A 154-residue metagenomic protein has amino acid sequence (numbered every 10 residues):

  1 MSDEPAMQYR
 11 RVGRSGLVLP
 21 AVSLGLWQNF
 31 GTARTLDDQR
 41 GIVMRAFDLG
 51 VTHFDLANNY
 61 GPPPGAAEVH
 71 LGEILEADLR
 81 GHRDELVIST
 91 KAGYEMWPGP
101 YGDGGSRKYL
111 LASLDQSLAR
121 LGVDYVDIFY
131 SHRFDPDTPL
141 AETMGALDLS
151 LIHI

Functional and structural regions predicted by a protein language model:
M1-L86: N-terminal binding-site loop/beta-alpha segment at the start of enzyme catalytic domains that lines or forms
L24, L56, T90, I128-S131: Conserved beta-strand positions
W27-D37, M96-K108: Active-site mouth loops of central-metabolism enzymes
Q28, N58-Y60, A92-M96, H132-D135: Active-site-proximal loop/turn and secondary-structure-junction residues that shape catalytic pockets, frequently
T35-A46, G105-R120: Short, acidic/polar
A119-P136: Active-site groove signature of glycoside hydrolases
D137-E142: Active-site-adjacent beta->alpha loops and helix N-cap segments on the catalytic face of soluble alpha/beta enzymes
I152-I154: Conserved small/polar residues in nucleotide/adenosyl-binding loops
